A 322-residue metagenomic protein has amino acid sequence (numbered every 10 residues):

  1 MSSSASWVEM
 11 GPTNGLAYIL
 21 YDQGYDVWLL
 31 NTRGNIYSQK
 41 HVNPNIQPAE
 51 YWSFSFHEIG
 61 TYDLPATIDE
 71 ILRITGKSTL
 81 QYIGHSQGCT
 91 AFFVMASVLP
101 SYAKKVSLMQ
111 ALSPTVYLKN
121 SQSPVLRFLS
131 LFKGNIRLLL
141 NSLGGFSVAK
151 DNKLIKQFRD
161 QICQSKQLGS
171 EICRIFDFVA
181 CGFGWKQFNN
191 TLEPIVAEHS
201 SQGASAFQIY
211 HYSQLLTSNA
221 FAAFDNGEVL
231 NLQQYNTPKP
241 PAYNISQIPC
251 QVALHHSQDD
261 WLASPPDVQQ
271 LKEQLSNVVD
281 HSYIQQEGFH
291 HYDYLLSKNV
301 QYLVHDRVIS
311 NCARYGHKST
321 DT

Functional and structural regions predicted by a protein language model:
M1-N45: Short, surface-exposed "cap/lid" segments of acyl-processing enzymes
N31, H57-E58, T79-S86, L108-Q110: Residue in the alpha/beta-hydrolase core beta-strand immediately N-terminal to the catalytic nucleophile
A49-I74: Alpha/beta-hydrolase active-site loop
Y62, A66, L80-V94: Glycine-rich nucleophile elbow surrounding the catalytic serine of serine-hydrolase chemistry
R73-S78, C89-Q233: Alpha/beta-hydrolase-fold enzymes
I248-P249, A253-H256, D260: Short beta-strand/loop motif that positions the catalytic acidic residue of the alpha/beta-hydrolase fold
C250, S264-Q274: Short alpha-helix in the alpha/beta-hydrolase fold that links the catalytic acid
V278-T322: Catalytic active-site module of serine/aspartate enzymes centered on a nucleophile-bearing elbow/loop
